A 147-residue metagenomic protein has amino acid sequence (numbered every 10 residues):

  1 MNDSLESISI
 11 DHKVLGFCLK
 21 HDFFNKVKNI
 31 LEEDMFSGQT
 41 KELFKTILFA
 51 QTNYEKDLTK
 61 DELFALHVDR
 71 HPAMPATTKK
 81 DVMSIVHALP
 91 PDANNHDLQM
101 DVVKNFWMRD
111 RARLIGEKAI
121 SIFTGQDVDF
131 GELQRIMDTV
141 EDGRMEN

Functional and structural regions predicted by a protein language model:
M1-F106: Noncatalytic partner-interaction/assembly domains of nucleic-acid and motor enzyme complexes, especially the accessory
H87-N147: Interdomain "pre-motor" coupling segment immediately N-terminal to P-loop NTPase/helicase cores
